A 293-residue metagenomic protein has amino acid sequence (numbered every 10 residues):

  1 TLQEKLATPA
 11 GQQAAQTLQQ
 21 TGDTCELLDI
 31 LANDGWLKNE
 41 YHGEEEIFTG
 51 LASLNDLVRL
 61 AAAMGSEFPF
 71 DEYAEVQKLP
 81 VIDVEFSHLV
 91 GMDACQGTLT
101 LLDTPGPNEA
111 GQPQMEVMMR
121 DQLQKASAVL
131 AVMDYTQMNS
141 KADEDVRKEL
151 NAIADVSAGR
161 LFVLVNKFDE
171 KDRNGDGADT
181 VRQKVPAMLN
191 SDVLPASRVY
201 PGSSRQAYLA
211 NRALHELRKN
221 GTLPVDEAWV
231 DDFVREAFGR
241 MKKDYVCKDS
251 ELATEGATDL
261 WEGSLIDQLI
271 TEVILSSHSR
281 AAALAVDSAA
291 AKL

Functional and structural regions predicted by a protein language model:
T1-R280: Globular "head" domains of long coiled-coil molecular machines
S276-L293: Long, non-membrane, amphipathic alpha-helices that form coiled-coils
